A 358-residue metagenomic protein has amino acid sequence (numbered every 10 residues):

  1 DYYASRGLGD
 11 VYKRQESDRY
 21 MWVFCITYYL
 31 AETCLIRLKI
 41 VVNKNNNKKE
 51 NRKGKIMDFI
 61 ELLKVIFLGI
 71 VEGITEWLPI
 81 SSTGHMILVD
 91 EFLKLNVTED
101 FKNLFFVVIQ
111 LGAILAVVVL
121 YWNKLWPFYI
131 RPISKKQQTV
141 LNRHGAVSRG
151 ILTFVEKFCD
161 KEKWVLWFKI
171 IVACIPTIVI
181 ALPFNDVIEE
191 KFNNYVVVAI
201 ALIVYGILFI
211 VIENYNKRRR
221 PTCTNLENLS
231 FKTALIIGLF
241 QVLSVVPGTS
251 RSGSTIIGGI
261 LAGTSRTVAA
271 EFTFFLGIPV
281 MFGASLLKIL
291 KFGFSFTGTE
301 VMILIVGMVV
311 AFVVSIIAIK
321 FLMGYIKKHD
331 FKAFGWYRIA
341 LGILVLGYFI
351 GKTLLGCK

Functional and structural regions predicted by a protein language model:
D1-Q15: Single conserved hydrophobic/aromatic residue that forms the stacking wall/gate of nucleotide- or nucleobase-binding
K13-E16, Y28-A31: Ser/Thr/Pro/Gly-rich low-complexity, intrinsically disordered segments
L30-V42, N46-K358: Multi-pass membrane proteins that catalyze or facilitate reactions on polyprenyl-/lipid-phosphate substrates and their
